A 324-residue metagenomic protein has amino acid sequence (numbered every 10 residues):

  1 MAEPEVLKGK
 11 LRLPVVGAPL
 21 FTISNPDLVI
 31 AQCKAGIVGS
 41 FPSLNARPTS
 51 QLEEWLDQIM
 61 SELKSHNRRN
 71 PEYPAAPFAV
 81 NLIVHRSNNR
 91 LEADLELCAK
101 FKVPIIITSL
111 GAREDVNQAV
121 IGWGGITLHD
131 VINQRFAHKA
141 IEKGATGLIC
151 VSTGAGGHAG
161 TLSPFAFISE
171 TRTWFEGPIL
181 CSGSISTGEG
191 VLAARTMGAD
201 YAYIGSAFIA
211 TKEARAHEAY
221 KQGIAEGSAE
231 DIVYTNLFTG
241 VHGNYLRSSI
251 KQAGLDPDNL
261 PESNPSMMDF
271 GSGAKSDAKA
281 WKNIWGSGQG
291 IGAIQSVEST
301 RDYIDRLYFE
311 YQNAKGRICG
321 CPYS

Functional and structural regions predicted by a protein language model:
M1-P178: Active-site entrance/lid segments in N-terminal catalytic domains of soluble metabolic enzymes
R86, G154, S184-I185, A207: Acidic, glycine-rich active-site loops and adjacent beta-strand->loop/helix elements that engage anionic groups
T161-L180, S186-S324: Conserved active-site-proximal phosphate/metal-binding subdomains
